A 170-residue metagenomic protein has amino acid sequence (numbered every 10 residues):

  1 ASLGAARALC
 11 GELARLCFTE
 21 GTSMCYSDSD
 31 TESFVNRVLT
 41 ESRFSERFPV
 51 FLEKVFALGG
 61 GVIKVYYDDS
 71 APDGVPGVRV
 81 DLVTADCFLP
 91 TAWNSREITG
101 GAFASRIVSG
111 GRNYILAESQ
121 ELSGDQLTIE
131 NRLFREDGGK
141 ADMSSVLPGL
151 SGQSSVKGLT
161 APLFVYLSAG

Functional and structural regions predicted by a protein language model:
A1-I98: Extended, helix-rich architectural segments
E53-G60, K64-G170: Structured, contiguous alpha/beta core segments that scaffold functional sites
